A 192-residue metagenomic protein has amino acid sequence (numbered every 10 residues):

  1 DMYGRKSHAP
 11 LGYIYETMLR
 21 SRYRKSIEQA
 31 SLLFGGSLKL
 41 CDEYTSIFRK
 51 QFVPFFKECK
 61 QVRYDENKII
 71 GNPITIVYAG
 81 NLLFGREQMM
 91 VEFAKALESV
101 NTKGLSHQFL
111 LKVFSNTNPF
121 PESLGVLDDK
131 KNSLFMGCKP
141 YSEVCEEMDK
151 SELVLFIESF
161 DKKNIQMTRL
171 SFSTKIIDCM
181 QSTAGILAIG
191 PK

Functional and structural regions predicted by a protein language model:
D1-R20, F160: Acceptor-binding helix/loop patch of EC 2.4 sugar-transfer enzymes, predominantly nucleotide-sugar-dependent
I14-L33: Membrane-proximal helix-turn-helix segments that form the acceptor-binding/catalytic region of lipid-linked
I27, C138, E147-S151: Short alpha-helical donor nucleotide-sugar binding micro-motif in glycosyltransferases
Q29, F34, L40-C59: Helix-loop-beta element that forms the nucleotide-linked donor phosphate-binding surface in glycosyltransferases
A30-S31, S151, T183: Short, well-ordered alpha-helix to beta-strand connector turns
K39-C41, P119, K192: Alpha-helix capping/helix-boundary segments
K60-V126, S133, G137-S142: Conserved catalytic-core segment of nucleotide-activated headgroup transferases in glycan assembly
G85-Q88, S142-E146, V154-M180, I186-P191: Nucleotide-sugar-dependent
